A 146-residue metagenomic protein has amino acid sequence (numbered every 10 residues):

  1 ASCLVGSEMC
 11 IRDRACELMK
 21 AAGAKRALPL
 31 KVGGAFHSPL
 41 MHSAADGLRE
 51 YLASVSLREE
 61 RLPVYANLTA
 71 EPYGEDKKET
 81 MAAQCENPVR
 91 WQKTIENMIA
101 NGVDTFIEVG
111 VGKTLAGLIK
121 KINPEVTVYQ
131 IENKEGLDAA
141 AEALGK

Functional and structural regions predicted by a protein language model:
A1-G6, I11: Single conserved hydrophobic/aromatic residue that forms the stacking wall/gate of nucleotide- or nucleobase-binding
G6, G23, I122-P124: Short, structured coil segments at secondary-structure junctions
D13-A22: Short amphipathic alpha-helices in soluble, non-transmembrane regions that often serve as interface/regulatory elements
C16-E17, G117-K121, E142: Short amphipathic alpha-helical segments
K25-V109, K113-A116, K120, D138: Acyltransferase
A44-L48, P124-V126, G145-K146: Short, hinge-like loop/turn segments at secondary-structure boundaries
T127-K146: Short, flexible loop segments at boundaries between secondary-structure elements
